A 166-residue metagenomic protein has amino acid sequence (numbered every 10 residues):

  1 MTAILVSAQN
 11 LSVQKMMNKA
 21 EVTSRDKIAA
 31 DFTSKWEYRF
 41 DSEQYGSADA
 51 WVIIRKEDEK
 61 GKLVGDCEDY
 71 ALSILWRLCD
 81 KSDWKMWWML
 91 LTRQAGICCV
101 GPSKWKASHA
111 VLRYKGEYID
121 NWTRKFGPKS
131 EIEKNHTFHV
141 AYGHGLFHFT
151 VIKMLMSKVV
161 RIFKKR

Functional and structural regions predicted by a protein language model:
A3-R166: A structural boundary/capping signal
